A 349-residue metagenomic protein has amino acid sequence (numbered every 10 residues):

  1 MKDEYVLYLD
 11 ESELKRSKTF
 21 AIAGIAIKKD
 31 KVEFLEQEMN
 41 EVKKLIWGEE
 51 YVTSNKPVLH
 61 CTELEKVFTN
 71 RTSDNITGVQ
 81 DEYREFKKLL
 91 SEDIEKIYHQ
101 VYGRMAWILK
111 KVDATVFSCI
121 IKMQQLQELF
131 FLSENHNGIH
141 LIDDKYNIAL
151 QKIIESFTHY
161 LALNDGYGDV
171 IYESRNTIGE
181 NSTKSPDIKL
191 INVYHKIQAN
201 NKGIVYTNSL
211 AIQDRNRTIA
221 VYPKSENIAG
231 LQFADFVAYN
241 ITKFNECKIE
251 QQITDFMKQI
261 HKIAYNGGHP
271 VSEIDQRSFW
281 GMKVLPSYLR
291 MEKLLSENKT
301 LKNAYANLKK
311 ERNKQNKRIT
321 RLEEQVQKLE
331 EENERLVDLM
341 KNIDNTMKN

Functional and structural regions predicted by a protein language model:
M1-L7, E11-Q325, L329-N349: Phosphate-ester processing/binding pockets and catalytic centers
